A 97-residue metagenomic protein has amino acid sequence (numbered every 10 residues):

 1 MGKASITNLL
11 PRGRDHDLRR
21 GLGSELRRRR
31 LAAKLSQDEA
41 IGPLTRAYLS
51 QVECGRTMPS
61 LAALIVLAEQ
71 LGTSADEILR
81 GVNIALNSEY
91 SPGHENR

Functional and structural regions predicted by a protein language model:
G2, S60-I78: DNA major-groove recognition helix of helix-turn-helix/homeodomain DNA-binding modules
G2-A32: A short, Lys/Arg-rich alpha-helix, primarily the initiator
G2-N8, H16, L79-R97: Short, charged recognition helix plus adjacent turn of helix-turn-helix-like nucleic-acid-binding domains
L26, Q37, R46, L61-L64: Helix-turn-helix DNA-binding elements, focusing on the entry/boundary residues of the two helices that contact DNA
L31-Q51: Short alpha-helical DNA-recognition segment
D38, L67, R97: Localized chelating/binding microdomains that coordinate divalent metal ions or stabilize phosphate-bearing
C54: Short, conserved catalytic or interaction motifs in soluble domains
